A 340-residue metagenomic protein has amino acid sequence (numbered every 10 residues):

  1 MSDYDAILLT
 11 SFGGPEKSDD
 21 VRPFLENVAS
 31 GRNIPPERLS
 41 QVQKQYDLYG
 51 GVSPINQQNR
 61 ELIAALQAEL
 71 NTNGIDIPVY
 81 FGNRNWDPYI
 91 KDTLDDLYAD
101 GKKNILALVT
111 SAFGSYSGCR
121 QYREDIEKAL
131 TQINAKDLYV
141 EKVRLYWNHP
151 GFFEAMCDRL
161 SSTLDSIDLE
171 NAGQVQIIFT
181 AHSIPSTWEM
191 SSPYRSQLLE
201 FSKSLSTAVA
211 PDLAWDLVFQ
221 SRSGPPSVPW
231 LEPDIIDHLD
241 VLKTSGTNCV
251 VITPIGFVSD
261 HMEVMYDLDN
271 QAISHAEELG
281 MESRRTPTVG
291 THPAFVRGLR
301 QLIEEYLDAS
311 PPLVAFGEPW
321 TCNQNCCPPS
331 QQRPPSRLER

Functional and structural regions predicted by a protein language model:
M1-R340: Active-site-proximal alpha-helix that buttresses catalytic centers in soluble enzyme cores
